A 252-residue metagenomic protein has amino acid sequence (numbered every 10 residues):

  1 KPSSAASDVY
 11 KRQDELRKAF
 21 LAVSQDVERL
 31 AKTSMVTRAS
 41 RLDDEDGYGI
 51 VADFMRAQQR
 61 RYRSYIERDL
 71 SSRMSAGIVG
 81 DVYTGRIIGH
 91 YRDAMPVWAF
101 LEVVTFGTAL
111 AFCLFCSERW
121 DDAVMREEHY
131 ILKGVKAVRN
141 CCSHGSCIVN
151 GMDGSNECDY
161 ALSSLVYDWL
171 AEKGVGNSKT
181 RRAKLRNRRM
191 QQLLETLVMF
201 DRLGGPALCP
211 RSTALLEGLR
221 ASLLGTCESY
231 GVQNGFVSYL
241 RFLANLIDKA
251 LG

Functional and structural regions predicted by a protein language model:
K1-A6, Y10: Single conserved hydrophobic/aromatic residue that forms the stacking wall/gate of nucleotide- or nucleobase-binding
K11-Q13, A123-V124: Short linear interaction motifs
R12, K18-R119: Long amphipathic alpha-helical segments that form oligomerization/scaffold cores
L16, F20-V23, V27, I131 (+2 more regions): Alpha-helical packing segments of well-folded alpha/beta enzyme cores
A31, R139-C142: Conserved short aromatic-hydrophobic micro-motifs
F100, L110-A137, H144-G252: Polyanionic, low-complexity intrinsically disordered segments
